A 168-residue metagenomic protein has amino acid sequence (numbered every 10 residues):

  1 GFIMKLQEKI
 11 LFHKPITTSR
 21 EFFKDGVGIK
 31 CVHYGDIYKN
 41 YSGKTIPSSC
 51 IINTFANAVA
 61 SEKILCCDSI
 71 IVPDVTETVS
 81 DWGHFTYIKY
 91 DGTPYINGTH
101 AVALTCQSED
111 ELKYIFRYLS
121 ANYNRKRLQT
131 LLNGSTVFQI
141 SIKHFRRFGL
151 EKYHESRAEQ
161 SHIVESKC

Functional and structural regions predicted by a protein language model:
G1, G26-I29, G43, P47 (+3 more regions): Sequence-level motif detector for i,i+2 pairs with an aromatic at +2
G1-G28, R147, E151-C168: Non-catalytic DNA-recognition/assembly elements of restriction-modification systems
Q7-E21, G35-I70: Sequence-specific dsDNA recognition surfaces
H33, A60-S120: A short beta-sheet element
G35, G98-V102, F116-R157, S161: Glycine-anchored helix-breaking recognition loops at helix->coil/strand junctions
S42, P47-S48, D81-H84, D91-G92 (+1 more regions): Glycine-rich, flexible loop/turn motifs
I46-I51, Y118-L119, E165-S166: Short intrinsically disordered coil segments
